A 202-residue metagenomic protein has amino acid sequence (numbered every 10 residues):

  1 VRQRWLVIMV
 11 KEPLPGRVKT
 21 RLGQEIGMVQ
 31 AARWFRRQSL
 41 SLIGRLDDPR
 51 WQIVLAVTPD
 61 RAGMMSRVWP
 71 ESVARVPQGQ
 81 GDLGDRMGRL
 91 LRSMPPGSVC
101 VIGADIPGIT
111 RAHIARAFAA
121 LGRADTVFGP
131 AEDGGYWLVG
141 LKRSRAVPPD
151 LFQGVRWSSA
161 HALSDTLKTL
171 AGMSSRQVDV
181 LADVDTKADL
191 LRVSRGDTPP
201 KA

Functional and structural regions predicted by a protein language model:
V1-R21: N-terminal nucleotide-binding beta1-loop-alpha1 segment
R33-W51: A short, N-terminal amphipathic alpha-helix
W51-P59: Short beta-strand/loop segment that forms part of the nucleotide-sugar
M65-V99, S159: Short phosphate-binding loop-to-helix
I102-A104: Active-site acidic Asp-centered loop
I109-Y136: Conserved donor-nucleotide/metal-binding helix-loop-beta segment in metal-dependent transferases, i.e., the alpha-helix
R145-L167: Short, glycine-/small-residue-rich phosphate/pyrophosphate-handling segment
H161-A202: Conserved alpha/beta core of the MobA/IspD/sugar-nucleotide pyrophosphorylase nucleotidyltransferase superfamily
